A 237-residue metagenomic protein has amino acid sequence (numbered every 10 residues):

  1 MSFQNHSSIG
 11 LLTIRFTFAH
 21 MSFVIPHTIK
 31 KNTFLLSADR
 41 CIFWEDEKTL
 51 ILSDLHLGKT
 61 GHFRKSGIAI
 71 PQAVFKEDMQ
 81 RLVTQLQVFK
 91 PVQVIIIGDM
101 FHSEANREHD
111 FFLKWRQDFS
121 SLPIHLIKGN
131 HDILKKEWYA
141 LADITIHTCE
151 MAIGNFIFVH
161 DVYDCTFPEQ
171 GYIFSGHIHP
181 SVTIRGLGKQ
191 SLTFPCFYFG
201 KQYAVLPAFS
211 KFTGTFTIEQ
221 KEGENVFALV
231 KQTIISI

Functional and structural regions predicted by a protein language model:
F3, I14-I97, F101-I237: Extended recognition/assembly regions associated with phosphoester-bond processing machinery
